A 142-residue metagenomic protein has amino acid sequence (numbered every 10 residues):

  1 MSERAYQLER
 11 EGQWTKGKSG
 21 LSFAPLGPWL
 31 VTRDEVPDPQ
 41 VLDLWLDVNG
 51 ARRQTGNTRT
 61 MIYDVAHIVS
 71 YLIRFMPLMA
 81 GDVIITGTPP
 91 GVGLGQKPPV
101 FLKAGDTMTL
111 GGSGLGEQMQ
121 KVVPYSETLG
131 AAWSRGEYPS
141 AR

Functional and structural regions predicted by a protein language model:
S2-R142: Catalytic-pocket segment enriched in acidic/His residues
